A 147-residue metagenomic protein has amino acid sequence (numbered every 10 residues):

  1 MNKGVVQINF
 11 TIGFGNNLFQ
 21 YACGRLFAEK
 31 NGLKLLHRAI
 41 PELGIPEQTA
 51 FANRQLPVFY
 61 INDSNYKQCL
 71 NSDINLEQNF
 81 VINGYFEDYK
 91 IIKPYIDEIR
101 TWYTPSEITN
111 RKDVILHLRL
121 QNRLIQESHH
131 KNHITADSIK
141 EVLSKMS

Functional and structural regions predicted by a protein language model:
N2-I12: Nucleotide-activated donor-dependent transferases that construct or modify glycoconjugates
G4, I40-S147: Secretory-pathway luminal glycosyltransferase catalytic domains
F10-F19, I125-E127: A short, glycine/small-residue-rich beta-strand->loop->alpha-helix junction that serves as a flexible
Q20-F27: Short amphipathic alpha-helix
L35-A39: Short internal beta-strands
